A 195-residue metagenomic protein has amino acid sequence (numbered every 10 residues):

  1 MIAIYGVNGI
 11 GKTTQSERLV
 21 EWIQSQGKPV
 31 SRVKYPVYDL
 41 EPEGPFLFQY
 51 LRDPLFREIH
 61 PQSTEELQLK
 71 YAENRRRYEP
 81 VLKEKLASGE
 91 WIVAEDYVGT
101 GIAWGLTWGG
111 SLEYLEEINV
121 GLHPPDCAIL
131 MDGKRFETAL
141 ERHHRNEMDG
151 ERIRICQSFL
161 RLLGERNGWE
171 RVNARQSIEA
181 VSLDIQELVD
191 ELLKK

Functional and structural regions predicted by a protein language model:
I4: Hydrophobic anchor at the beta1->P-loop junction of P-loop NTPases
V7-I10: P-loop (Walker A) phosphate-binding loop of NTP-binding proteins
T13: Walker A/P-loop
V20, L140-K195: NTP-dependent small-molecule kinase module
E21-S31: Post-Walker A helix-loop "phosphate-sensing" segment adjacent to the P-loop in P-loop NTPases
S31-Y114: ATP-dependent small-molecule kinase phosphotransfer cores that center on conserved nucleotide phosphate-binding segments
D96, G101-R161: A glycine- and Lys/Arg-enriched "phosphate-lid" helix/loop adjacent to the NTP-binding pocket of small-molecule kinases
